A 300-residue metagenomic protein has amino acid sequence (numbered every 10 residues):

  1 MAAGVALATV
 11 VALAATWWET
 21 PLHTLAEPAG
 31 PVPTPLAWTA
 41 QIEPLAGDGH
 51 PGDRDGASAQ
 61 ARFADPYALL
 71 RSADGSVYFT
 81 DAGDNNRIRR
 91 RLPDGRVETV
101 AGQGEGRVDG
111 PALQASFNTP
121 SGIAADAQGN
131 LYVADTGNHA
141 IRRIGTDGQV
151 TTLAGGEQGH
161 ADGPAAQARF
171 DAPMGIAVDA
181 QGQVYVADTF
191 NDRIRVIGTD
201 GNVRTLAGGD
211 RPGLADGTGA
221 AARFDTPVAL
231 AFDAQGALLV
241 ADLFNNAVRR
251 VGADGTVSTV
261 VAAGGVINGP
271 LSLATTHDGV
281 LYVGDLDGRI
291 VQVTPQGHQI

Functional and structural regions predicted by a protein language model:
A2-T39: Sequence/structural signature of beta-propeller modules and their immediately flanking N-terminal secretory/stalk
G30-Y67, R96-S121, Q149-M174, N202-V228 (+4 more regions): Gly/Pro-rich loop segments of beta-rich domains
R71-D74, A125-Q128, V178-Q181, F232-Q235 (+1 more regions): Residue-level detector of Asp-centered blade-edge/turn motifs that repeat once per structural unit in beta-propeller
S76-F79, N130-Y132, Q183-Y185, A237-L239 (+1 more regions): Conserved beta-propeller blade signature
A82-G83, T136-G137, T189-F190, L243 (+1 more regions): Short loop/turn segments immediately following the C-termini of beta-strands
N86-R90, R96, H139-R143, Q149 (+4 more regions): A short loop-to-beta-strand structural motif that recurs across blades of beta-propeller domains
